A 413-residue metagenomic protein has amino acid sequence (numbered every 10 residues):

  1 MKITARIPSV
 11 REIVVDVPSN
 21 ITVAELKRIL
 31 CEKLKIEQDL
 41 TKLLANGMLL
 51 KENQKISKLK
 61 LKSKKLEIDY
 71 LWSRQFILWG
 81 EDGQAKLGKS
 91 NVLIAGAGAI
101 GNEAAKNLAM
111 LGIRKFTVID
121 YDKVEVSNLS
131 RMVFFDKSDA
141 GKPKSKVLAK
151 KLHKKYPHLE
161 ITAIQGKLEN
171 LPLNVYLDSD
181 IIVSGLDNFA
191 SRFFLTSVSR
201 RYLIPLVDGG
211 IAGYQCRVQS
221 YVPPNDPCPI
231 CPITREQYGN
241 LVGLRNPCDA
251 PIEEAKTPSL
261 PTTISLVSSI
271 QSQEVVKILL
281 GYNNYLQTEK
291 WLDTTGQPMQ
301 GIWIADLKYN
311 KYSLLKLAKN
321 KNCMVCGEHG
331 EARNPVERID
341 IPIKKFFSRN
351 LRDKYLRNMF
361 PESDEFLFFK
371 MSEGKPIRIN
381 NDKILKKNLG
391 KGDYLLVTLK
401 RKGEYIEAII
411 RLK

Functional and structural regions predicted by a protein language model:
P8-I13, P18-S19, D39-K58, F366-D382: Short acidic beta-strand-loop surface patches of small beta-rich interaction domains
P18-K42, P342-F360: Short amphipathic, charge-patterned alpha-helical segments
D69-L93, V126, L399-K413: N-terminal charged helix/coil linker that caps or initiates catalytic domains
I94-A97, V118: Hydrophobic Val/Ile/Leu positions in short beta-strands of Rossmann-like dinucleotide-binding domains
I100: Hydrophobic/small residue at the entry helix of a nucleotide-binding pocket
K115-Y156: Glycine-rich phosphate-binding loop and adjoining beta1-alpha1-beta2 segment of Rossmann-like nucleotide-binding folds
Y156-P157, I161-E289, I304-N350, I410: E1/E1-like adenylate-forming module used to activate ubiquitin-like modifiers and sulfur-carrier proteins
L315-K413: Rossmann-like nucleotide/phosphate-binding core characteristic of flavoprotein oxidoreductases
